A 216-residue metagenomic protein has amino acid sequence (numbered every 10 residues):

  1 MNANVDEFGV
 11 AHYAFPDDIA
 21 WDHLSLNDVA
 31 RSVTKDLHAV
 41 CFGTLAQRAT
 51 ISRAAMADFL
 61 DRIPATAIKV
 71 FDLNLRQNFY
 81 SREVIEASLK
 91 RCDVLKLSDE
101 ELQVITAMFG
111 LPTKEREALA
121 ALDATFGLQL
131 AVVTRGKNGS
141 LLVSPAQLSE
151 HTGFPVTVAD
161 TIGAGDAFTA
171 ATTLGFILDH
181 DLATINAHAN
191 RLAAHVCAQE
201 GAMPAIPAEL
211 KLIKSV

Functional and structural regions predicted by a protein language model:
M1-A3: Short alpha-helix plus adjacent loop in nuclease-associated cores
E7-L148, H180, L210: Ribokinase/PfkB-type carbohydrate-kinase core domain
M108-F109, T113-V216: Conserved phosphate-binding/catalytic region of the ribokinase-like
